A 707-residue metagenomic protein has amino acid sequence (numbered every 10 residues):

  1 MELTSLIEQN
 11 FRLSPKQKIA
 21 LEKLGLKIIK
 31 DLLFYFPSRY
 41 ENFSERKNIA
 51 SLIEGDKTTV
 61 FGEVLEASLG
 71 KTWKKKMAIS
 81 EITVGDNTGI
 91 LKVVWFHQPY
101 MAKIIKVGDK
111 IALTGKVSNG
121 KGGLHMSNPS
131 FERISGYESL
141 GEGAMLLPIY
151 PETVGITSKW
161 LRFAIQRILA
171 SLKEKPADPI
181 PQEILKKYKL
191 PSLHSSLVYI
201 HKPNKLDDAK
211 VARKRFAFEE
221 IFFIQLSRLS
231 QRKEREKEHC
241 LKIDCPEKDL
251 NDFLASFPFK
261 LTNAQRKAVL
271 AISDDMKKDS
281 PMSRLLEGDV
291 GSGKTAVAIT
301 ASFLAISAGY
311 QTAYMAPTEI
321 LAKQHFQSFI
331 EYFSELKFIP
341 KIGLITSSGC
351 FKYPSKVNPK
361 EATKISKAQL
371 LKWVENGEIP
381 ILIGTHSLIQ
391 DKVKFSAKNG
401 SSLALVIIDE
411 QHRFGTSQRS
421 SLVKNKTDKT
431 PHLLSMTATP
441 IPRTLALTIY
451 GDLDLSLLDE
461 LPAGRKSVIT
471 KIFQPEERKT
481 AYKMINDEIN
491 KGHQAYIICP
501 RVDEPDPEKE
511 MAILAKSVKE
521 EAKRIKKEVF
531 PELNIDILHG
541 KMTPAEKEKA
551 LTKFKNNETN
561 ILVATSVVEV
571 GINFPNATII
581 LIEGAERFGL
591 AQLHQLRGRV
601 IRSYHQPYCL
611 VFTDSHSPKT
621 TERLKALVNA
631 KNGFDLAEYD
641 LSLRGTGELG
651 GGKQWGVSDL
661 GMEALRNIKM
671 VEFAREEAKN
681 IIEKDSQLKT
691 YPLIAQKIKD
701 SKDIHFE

Functional and structural regions predicted by a protein language model:
M1-A50: Compact, charge-rich alpha-helical regulatory domains located at protein termini
L6-E8, P15-A20, I28, L241-L286: Conserved pre-motif I regulatory segment
I49-F61, R213-F216: Short, glycine/small-residue-enriched coil/turn segments at secondary-structure junctions
E63, K116-V117, S227, A585 (+1 more regions): Short, surface-exposed secondary-structure boundary micro-motifs
G70-S80, G85-S256, G652: Upstream accessory/linker segments immediately N-terminal to the RecA-like ATPase cores of bacterial MutS and a subset
P281-K625, K684, K689, E707: Inter-lobe coupling/hinge segments of SF2-like helicase ATPases
H616-E707: C-terminal accessory region of SF2 helicases/translocases
